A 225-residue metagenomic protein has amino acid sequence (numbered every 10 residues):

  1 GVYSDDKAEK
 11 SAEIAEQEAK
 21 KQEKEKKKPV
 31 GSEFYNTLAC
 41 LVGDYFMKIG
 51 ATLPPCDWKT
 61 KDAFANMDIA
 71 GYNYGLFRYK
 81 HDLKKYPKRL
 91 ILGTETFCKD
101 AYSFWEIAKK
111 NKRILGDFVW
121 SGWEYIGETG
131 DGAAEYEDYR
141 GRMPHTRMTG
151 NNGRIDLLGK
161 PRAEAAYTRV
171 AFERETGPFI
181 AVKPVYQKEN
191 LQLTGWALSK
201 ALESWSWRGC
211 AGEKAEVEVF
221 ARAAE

Functional and structural regions predicted by a protein language model:
V2-E225: Substrate-binding clefts and catalytic carboxylate motifs of secreted carbohydrate-active enzymes
